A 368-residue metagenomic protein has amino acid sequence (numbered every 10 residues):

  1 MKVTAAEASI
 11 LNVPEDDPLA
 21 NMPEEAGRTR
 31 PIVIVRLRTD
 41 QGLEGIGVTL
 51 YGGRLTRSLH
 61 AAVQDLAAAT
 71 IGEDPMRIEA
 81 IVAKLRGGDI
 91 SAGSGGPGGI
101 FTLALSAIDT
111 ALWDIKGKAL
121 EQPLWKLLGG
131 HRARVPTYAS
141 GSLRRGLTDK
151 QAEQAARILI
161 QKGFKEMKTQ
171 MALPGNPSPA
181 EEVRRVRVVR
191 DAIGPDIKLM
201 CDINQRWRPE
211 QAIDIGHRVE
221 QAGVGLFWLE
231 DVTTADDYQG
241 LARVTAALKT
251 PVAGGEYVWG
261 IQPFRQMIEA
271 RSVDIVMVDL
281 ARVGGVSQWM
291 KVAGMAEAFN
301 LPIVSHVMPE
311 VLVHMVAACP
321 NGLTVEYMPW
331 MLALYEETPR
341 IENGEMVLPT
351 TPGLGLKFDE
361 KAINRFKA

Functional and structural regions predicted by a protein language model:
M1-A69, A83, I363-A368: N-terminal basic, low-complexity leaders that serve as flexible interaction/assembly modules and, when applicable, as
M1-T4, A8-E15, G27, V304-A368: Flexible C-terminal active-site loop/helix
V3, G42, L66, I108 (+8 more regions): Conserved, mostly hydrophobic/aromatic
R38-A119: Metal- or metallocofactor-binding catalytic centers and their adjacent structured scaffolds across diverse enzyme
L120-R145, G194-K198: N-terminal small/glycine-rich loop or linker at the start of catalytic domains across soluble metabolic enzymes
V135-E153, S178, I203-P209, A253: Active-site mouth loops of central-metabolism enzymes
I158-Q170: Catalytic domains of carbohydrate-active enzymes, especially glycoside hydrolases
T169-H306, H314: Catalytic core of soluble alpha/beta enzymes
